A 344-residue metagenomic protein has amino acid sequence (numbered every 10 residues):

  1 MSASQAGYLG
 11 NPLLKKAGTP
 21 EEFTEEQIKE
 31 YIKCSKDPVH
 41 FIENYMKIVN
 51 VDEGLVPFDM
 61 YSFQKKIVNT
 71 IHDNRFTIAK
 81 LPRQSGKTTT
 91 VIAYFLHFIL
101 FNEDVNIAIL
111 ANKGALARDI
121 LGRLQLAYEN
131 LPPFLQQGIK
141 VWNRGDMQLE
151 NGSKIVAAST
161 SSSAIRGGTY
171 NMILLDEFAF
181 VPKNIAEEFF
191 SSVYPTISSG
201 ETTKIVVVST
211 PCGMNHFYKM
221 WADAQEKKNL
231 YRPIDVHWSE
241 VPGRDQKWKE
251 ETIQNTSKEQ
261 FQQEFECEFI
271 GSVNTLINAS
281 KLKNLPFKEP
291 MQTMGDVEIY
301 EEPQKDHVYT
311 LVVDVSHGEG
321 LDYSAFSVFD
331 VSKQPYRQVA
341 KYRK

Functional and structural regions predicted by a protein language model:
M1-F76: Pre-P-loop entry segment of helicase/translocase ATPase cores
N74-F95: Walker A/P-loop
V105-L126: Conserved Walker A/P-loop ATP-binding site and its immediately adjacent core in helicase/helicase-like ATPase domains
D119-N171: Inter-Walker segment of RecA-like/P-loop motor cores
L126-N130, Q136, F180-T256: ASCE P-loop NTPase helicase motor core
L149, G295, E302-K305, G320 (+1 more regions): Nucleic-acid-processing active sites and adjacent nucleic-acid-binding tracks, predominantly divalent metal-dependent
E177-V181, S316: Conserved Walker B
E188, E240-V315: ATPase catalytic-site recognition across NTP-hydrolyzing enzymes
